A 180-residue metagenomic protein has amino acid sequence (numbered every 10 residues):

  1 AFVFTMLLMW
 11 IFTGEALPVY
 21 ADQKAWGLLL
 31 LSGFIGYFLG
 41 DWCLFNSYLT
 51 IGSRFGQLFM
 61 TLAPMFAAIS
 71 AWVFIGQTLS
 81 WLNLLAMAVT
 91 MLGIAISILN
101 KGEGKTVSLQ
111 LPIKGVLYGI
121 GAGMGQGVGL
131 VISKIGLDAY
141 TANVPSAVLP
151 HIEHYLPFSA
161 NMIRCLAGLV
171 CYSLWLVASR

Functional and structural regions predicted by a protein language model:
F2-L29, D41-I51, L99-I120, A139-F158 (+1 more regions): Membrane-interface interhelical linkers
V3-T5, F59-V73, A88, A167-C171: Alpha-helical transmembrane segments of compact multi-pass small-molecule transporters, enriched in specific families
S32-D41, A63, G123-L130, G168: Transmembrane alpha-helical core positions of polytopic small-molecule transporters
W42, A68-I69, V131, S173: Residue-level hotspots within transmembrane alpha-helices of multi-pass secondary transporters
L44-A63, S70-L79: Membrane-interface helix-loop-helix junctions at boundaries between adjacent transmembrane segments
Q57-M60, S80-A86, F158-M162: Hydrophobic/aromatic positions within or immediately flanking transmembrane alpha-helices of multi-pass small-molecule
M65-M124, V128, K134-I135: Juxtamembrane helix-loop boundary signature in multi-pass membrane transporters
